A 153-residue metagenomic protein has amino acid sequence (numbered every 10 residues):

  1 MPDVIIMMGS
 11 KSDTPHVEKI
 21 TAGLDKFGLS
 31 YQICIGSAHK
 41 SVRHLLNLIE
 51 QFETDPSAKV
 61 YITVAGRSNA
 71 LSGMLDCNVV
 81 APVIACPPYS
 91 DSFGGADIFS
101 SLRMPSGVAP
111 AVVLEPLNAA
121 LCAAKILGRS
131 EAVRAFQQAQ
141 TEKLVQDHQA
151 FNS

Functional and structural regions predicted by a protein language model:
M1-D3, L29-S30, D55-K59, V79-P82 (+1 more regions): Short coil/turn connectors at secondary-structure junctions
P2-A38: Glycine-rich phosphate/diphosphate-binding loop of Rossmann-like nucleotide-binding domains
I5-P15, Q32, F93-S153: C-terminal binding/interaction regions
K11, G36-A38, G66-R67, P88-D91 (+1 more regions): Short, ordered loop/turn segments at secondary-structure junctions
I20-K26, E50-Q51, C77-V80, L127: Short, solvent-exposed amphipathic alpha-helical segments in soluble enzyme and RNA/protein-processing domains
I33-E53: N-terminal beta-loop-helix "entrance" segment that forms/cooperates in small-molecule cofactor or anionic ligand
N47-C86: Glycine-rich phosphate-binding loop
L71-A109: Long, charge-patterned amphipathic alpha-helical coiled-coil/hairpin "stalk" segments used as oligomerization
